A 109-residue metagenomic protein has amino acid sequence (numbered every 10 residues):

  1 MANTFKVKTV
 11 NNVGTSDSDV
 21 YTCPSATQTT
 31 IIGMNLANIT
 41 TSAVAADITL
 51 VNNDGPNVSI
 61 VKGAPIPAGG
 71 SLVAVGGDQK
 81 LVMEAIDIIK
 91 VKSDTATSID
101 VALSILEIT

Functional and structural regions predicted by a protein language model:
M1-G33, K92-T109: C-terminal interaction-tip segments
M34-N38: Carbohydrate-binding surface patches
I39-T40, T95: Short, acidic/polar linear motifs in exposed loop/turn regions
S42-A45: Short acidic, Gly/Pro-enriched loop/turn segments at secondary-structure junctions
D47-V51, A102-S104: Beta-strand signatures of extracellular beta-sandwich domains
N53-I88: Intrinsically disordered, low-complexity Pro/Gly/Ser/Thr-rich segments with frequent PxxP/GP/PP motifs and embedded
